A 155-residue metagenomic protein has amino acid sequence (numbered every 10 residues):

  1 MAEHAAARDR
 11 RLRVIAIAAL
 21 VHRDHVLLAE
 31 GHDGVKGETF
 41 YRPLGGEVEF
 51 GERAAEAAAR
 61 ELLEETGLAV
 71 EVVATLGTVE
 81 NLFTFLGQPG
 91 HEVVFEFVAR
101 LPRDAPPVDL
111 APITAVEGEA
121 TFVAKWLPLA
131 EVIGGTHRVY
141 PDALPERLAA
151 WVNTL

Functional and structural regions predicted by a protein language model:
M1-I17: Acidic, metal-coordinating catalytic segment for phosphate/diphosphate chemistry, firing primarily on the Nudix
R10-L12, G37, P89-V93: Residue-level preference for beta-strand/loop junctions
R13-I17, E92-E96, T121: Short hydrophobic/aromatic beta-strand or adjacent loop that forms the aromatic wall/cage of a ligand/substrate-binding
V21-V26, V35-G37, E49-F50, T78-L82 (+1 more regions): Short, charged/polar surface micro-motifs in flexible loops or helix N-caps
H25-E64: Conserved Nudix-box catalytic region and its N-terminal flanking loop in Nudix hydrolases and closely related
V35-T39, P106-L155: Nudix hydrolase/Nudix homology domain
A69-T78: A short coil-to-beta-strand element that immediately follows conserved catalytic motifs
F83-L110, K125: Active-site-adjacent beta-strand/loop module that shapes the phosphate/pyrophosphate-binding cleft
